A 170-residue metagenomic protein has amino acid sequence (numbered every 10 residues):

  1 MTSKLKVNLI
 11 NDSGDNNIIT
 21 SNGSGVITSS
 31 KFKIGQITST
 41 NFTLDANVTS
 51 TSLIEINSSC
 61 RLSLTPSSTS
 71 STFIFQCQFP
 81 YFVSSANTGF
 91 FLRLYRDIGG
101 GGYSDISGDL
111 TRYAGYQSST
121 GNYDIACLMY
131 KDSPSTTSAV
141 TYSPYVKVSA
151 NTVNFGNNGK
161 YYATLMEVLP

Functional and structural regions predicted by a protein language model:
M1, K6-N8, I54-E55, G121: Mixed-charge, polar/low-complexity N-terminal
T2-V48, P170: Glycine-rich, low-complexity segments
T40-E55, S63-A139, S143-P170: Terminal beta-strand-rich extracellular "head" domains that mediate receptor/glycan or other ligand binding
